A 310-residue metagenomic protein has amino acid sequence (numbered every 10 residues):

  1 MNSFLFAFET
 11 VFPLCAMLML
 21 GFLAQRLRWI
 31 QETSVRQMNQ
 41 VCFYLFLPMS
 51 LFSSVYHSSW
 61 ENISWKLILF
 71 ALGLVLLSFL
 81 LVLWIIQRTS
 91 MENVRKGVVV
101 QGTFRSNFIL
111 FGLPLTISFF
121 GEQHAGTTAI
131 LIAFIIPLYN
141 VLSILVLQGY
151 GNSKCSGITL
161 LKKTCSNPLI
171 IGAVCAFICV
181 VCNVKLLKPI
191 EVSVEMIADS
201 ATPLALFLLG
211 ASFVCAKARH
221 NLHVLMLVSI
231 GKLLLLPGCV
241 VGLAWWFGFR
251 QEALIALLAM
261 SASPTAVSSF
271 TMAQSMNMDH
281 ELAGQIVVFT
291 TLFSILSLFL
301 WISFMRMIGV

Functional and structural regions predicted by a protein language model:
M1-V310: Alpha-helical transmembrane segments of multi-pass small-molecule/ion transporters
